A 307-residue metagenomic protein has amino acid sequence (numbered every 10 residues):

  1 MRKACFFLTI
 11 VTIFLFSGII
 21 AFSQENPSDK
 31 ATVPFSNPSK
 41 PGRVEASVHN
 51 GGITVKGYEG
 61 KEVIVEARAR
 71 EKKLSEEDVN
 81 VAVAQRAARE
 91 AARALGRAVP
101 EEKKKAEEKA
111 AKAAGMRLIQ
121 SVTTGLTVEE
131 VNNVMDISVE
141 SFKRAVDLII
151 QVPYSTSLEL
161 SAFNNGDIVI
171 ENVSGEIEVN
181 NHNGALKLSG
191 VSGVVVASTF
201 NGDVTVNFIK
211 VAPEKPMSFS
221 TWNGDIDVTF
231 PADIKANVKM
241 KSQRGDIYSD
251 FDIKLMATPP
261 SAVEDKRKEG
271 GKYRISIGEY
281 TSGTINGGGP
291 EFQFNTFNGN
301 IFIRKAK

Functional and structural regions predicted by a protein language model:
M1-T9: Bacterial N-terminal signal peptides that target proteins for export
L8-G18: Bacterial N-terminal signal peptides
A21-S47, G52-S161, N172, E178 (+5 more regions): Acidic (Asp/Glu) and glycine-rich low-complexity loops/linkers that are typically intrinsically disordered
R70, G166, G184, G202 (+3 more regions): Hydrophobic lipid-interacting interfaces of membrane-associated proteins
L158, I168, T205-V206, I226-V228 (+1 more regions): Beta-strand-rich extracellular passenger or scaffold domains
S161-N201: Right-handed parallel beta-helix
G193, S198-T199, F208-V238: Flexible, glycine-rich surface segments
F297-K307: C-terminal/domain-terminus segments
